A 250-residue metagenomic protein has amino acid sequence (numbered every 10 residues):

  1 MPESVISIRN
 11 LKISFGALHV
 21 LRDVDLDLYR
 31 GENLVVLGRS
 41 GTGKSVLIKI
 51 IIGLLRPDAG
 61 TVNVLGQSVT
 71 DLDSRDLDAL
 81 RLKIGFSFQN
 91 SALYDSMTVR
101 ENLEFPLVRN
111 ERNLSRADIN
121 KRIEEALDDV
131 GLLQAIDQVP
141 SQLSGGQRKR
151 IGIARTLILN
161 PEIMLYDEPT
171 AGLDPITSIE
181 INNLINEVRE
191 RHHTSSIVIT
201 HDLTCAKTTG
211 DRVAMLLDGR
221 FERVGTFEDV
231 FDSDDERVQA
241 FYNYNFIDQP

Functional and structural regions predicted by a protein language model:
I52: Helix-to-loop junction immediately C-terminal to a conserved catalytic motif
S68, R116-Q134: Conserved ABC ATPase "signature" region
V139-L143, Q147: Conserved ABC ATPase signature
I158-E162: A short, proline-enriched helix->beta-strand linker immediately N-terminal to the Walker B motif in ABC-type P-loop
M164-D167: Catalytic Walker B motif of ABC-type/P-loop ATPase nucleotide-binding domains
P175-T177: Helix N-cap at the start of a conserved alpha-helix in ABC-type nucleotide-binding domains
D218-G219: Conserved ABC ATPase "signature" C-loop
